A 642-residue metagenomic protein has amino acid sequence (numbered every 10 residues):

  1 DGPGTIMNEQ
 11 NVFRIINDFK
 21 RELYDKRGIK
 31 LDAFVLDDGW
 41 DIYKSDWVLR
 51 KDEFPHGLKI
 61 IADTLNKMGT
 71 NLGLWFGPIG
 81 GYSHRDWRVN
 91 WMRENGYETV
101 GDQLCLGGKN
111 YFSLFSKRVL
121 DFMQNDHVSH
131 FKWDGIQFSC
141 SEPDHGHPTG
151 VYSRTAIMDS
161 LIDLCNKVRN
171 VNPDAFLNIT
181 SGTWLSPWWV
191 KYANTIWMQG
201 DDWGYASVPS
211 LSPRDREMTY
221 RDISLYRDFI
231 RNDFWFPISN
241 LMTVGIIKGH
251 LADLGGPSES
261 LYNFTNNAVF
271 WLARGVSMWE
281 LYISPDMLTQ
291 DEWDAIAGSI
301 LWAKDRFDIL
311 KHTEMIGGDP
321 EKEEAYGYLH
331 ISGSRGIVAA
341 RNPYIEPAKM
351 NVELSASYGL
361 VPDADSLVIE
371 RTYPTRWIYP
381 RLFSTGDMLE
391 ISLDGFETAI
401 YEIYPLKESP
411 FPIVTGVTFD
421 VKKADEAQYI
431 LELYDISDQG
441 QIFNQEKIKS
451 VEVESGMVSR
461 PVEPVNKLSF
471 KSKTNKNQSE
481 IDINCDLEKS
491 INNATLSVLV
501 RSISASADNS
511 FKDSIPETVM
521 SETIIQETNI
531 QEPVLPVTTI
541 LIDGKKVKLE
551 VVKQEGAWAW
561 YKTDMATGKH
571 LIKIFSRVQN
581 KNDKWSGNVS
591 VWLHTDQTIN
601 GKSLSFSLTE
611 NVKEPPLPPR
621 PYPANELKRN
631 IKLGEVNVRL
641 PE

Functional and structural regions predicted by a protein language model:
D1-W87, G256, M278-E321, H330-G336 (+7 more regions): Conserved structural scaffold segments of CAZyme catalytic domains across common CAZy folds
M7-K26, Y111-Q124, F264-N267: Short, acidic/polar
R14-D18, E53-P55, W91-N95, G150 (+4 more regions): Short, low-complexity, polar/charged sequence segments that are solvent-exposed and flexible
K30-V244: Aromatic- and carboxylate-enriched substrate-binding clefts and catalytic-loop regions of carbohydrate-active enzymes
M68, G182, I196, D228 (+5 more regions): Intrinsically disordered, low-complexity regions enriched in Ser/Pro/Gly/Gln/His and often acidic
L161-W377, M388-I400: Active-site-proximal substrate-binding groove within the catalytic cores of carbohydrate-active enzymes
T313-E324, G333, A340-S586, S590-P641: C-terminal beta-sandwich/jelly-roll accessory domains of carbohydrate-active enzymes
